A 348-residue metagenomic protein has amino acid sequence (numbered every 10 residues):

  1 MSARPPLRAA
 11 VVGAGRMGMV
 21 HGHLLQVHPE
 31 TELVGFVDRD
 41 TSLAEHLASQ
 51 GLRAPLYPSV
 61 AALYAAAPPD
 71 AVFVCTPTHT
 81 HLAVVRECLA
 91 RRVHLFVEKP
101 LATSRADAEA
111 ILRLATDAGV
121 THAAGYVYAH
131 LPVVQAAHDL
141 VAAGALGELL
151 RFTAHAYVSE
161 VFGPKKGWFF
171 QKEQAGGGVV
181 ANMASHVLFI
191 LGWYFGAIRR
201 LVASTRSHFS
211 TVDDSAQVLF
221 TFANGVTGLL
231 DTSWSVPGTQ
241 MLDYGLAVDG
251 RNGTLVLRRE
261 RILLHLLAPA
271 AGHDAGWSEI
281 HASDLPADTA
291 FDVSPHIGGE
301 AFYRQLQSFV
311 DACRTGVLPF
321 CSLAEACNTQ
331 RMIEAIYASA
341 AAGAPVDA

Functional and structural regions predicted by a protein language model:
M1-G51: N-terminal Rossmann-like dinucleotide-binding module
R4, V120, G147-L150, A338-A348: C-terminal capping/lid region of NAD(P)-dependent oxidoreductase domains
H21, A54-L114, A301: Beta-loop-alpha module in the N-terminal Rossmann-like domain of NAD(P)-dependent dehydrogenases, especially those
V97, H122-A124, L257: Hydrophobic residues in well-ordered beta-strands that form the structural core
E109-Y128, G147-F152: Rossmann-fold dehydrogenase core element
V127, F222, G245-A247, R251-A324 (+1 more regions): C-terminal glycine/acidic-rich active-site capping loop/insertion
Y128-S210, L219, G343: Predominantly a Rossmann-like dinucleotide-binding segment in NAD(P)-dependent oxidoreductases
F189-H265, Y303-G316: Contiguous beta-strand/loop segments that form the cofactor/metal-binding neighborhood of enzyme cores
